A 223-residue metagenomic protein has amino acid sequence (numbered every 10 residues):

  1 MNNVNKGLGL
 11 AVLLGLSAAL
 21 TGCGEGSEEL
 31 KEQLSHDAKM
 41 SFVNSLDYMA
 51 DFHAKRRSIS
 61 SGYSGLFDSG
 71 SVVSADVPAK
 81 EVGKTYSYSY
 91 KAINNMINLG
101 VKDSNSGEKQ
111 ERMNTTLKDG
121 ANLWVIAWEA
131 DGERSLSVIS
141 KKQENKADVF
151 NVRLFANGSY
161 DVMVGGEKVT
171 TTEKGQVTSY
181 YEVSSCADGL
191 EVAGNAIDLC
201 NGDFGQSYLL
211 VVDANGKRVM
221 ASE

Functional and structural regions predicted by a protein language model:
M1-L10: Bacterial N-terminal signal peptides that target proteins for export
L10-L16: Hydrophobic helical h-region of N-terminal Sec-dependent signal peptides in bacterial secretory/periplasmic proteins
A18-G22: C-terminal motif of bacterial Sec signal peptides marking the signal peptidase cleavage site
G24-S27: Bacterial signal peptide processing site
H36-M49, S137-C186: Surface-exposed interaction/gating patches
F52-E108, M163-F204: Tryptophan-paired
K102-R134, G194-E223: Structured interaction patches on ligand/partner-binding surfaces of diverse proteins
